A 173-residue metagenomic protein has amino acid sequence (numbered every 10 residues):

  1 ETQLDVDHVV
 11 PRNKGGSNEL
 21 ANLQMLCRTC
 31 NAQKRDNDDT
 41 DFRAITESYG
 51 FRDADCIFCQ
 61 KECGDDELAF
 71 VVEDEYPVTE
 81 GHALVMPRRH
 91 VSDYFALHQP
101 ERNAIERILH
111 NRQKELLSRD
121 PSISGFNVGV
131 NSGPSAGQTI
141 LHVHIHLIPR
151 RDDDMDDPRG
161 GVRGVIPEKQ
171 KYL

Functional and structural regions predicted by a protein language model:
E1, T29, D55-C59: Short, cysteine/histidine-rich loop/knuckle motifs that typically chelate Zn2+
E1-M25: Histidine-centered nuclease catalytic patch
E1-V9, R35-D39, G64-E67: Short Cys/His-rich "knuckle" micro-motifs
H8-G15, F42-F51, F70-V71: Short cysteine/histidine-rich metal-coordination sites, predominantly Zn2+-binding motifs
N13, K34-D36, F95: Activation segment
L23-I45: Short Cys/His-centered divalent metal-binding micro-motifs
E47-L173: HIT superfamily nucleotide-processing domains
